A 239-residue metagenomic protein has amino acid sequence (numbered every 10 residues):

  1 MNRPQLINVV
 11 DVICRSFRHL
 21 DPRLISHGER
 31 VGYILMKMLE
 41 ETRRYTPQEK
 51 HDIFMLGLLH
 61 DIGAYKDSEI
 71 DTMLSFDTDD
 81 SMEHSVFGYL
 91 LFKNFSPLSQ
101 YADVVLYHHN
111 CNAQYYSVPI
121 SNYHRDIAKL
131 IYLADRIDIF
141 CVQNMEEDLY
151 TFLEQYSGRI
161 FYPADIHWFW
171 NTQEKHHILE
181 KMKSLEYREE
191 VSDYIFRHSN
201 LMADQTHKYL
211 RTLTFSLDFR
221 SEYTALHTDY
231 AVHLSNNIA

Functional and structural regions predicted by a protein language model:
N2-A239: Histidine- and acidic-residue-rich, metal-dependent catalytic cores
